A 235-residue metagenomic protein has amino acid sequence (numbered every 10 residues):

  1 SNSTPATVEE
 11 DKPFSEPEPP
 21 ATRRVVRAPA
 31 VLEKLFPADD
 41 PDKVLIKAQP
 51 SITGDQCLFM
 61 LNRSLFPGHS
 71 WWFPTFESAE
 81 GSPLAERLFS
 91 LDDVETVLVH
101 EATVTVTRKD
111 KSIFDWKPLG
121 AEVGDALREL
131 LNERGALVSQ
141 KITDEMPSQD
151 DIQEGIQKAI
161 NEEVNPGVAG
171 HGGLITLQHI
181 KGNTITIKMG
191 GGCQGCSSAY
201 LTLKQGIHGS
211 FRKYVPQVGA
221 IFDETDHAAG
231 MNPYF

Functional and structural regions predicted by a protein language model:
S1-F235: Domain-level signature for proteins that mediate thiol-based redox and metal-cofactor handling
